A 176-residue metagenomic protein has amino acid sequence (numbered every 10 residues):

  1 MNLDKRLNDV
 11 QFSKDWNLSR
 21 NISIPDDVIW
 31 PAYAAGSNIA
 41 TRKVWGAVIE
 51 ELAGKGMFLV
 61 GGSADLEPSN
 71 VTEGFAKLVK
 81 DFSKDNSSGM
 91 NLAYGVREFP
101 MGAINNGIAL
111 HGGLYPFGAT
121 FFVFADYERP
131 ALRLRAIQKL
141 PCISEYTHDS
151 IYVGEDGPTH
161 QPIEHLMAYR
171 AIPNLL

Functional and structural regions predicted by a protein language model:
M1-L176: Thiamine diphosphate
